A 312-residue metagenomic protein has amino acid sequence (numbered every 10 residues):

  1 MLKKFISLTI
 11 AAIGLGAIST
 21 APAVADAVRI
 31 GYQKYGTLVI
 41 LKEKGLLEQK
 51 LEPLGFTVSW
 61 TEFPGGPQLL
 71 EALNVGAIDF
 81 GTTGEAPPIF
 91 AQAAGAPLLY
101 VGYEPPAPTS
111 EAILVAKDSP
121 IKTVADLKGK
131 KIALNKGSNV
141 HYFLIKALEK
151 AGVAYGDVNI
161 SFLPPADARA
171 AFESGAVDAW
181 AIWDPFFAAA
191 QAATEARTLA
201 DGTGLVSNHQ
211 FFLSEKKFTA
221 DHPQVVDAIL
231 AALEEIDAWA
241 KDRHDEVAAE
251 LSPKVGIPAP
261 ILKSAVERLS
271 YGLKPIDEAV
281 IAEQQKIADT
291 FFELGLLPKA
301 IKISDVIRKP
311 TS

Functional and structural regions predicted by a protein language model:
M1-T9: Bacterial N-terminal signal peptides that target proteins for export
T9-A17: Bacterial N-terminal signal peptides
S19-A25: Sec/Tat signal peptide C-region and signal peptidase I cleavage site
D26-V153, S161-F162, D178-I182, L199 (+1 more regions): Short, glycine-/small- and polar/acidic-enriched structural segments that line small-molecule recognition paths
E43, G65, L69, G84-P87 (+13 more regions): Stable alpha-helical elements in mature extracytoplasmic
A86-P87, I160-S161, P165-P253: Pocket-lining segment of extracytoplasmic ligand-binding domains
A220-L296: Secondary-structure end/capping motifs
D289-S312: Conserved C-terminal helix/tail region of periplasmic/extracytoplasmic solute-binding proteins
